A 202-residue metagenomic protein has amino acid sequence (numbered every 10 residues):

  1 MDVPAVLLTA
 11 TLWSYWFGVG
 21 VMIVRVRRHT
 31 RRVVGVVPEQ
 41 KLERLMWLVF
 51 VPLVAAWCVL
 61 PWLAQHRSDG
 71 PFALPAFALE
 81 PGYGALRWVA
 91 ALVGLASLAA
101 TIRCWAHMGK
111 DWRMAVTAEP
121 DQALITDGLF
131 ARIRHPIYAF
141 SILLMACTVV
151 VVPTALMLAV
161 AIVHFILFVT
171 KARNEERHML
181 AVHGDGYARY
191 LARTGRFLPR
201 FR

Functional and structural regions predicted by a protein language model:
M1-T126, L144-R202: Membrane-anchoring alpha-helices and their flanking helix-loop junctions
D127, A131-A139: Histidine-centered phosphotransfer motif of kinases
